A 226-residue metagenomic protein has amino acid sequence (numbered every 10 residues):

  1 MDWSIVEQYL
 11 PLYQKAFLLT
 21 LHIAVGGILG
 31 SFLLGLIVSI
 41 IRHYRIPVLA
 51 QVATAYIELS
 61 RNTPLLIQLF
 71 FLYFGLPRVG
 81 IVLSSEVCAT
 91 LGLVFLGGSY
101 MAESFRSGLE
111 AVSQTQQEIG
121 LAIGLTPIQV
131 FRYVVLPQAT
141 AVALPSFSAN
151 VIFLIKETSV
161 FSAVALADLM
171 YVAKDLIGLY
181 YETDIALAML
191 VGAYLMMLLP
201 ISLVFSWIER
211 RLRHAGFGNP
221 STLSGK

Functional and structural regions predicted by a protein language model:
M1-K226: Transmembrane alpha-helices and adjacent helix-loop boundaries
